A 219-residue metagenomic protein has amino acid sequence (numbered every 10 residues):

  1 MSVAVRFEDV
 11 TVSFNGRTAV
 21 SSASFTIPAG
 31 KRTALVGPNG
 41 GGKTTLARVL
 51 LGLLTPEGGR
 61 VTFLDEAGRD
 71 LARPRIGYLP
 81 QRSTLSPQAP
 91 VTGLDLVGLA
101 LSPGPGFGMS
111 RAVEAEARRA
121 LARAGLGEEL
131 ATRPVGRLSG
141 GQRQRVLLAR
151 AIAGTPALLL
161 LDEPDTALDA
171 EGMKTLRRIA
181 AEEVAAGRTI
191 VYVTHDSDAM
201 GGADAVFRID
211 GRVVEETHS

Functional and structural regions predicted by a protein language model:
V5-F7, A19-S22, A131: Conserved structural motif at the start of ABC-family nucleotide-binding domains
L51: Helix-to-loop junction immediately C-terminal to a conserved catalytic motif
P56-I76, L121: Conserved ABC transporter NBD signature motif
A112-E129: Conserved ABC ATPase "signature" region
P134-L138, Q142: Conserved ABC ATPase signature
L148: Hydrophobic anchor residue at the start of the ABC signature
A151-I152: ABC ATPase C-loop
L159-E163: Catalytic Walker B motif of ABC-type/P-loop ATPase nucleotide-binding domains
